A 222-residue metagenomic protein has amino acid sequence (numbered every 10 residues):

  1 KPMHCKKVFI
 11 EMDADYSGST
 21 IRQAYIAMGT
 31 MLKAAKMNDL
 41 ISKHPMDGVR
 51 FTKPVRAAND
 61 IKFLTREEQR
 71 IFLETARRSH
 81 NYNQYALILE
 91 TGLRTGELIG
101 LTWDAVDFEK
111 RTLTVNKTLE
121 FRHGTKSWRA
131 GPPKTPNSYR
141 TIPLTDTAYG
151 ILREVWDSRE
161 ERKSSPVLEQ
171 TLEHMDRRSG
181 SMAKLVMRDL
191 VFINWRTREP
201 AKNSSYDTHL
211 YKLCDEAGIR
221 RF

Functional and structural regions predicted by a protein language model:
K1-L40, R198-Y206, G218-F222: N-terminal core-binding DNA-recognition domain of tyrosine site-specific recombinases/integrases
M3-K7, F63, E67, I71 (+2 more regions): Generic alpha-helical secondary structure signal
C5, M28-M31, D39, V49 (+5 more regions): Conserved hydrophobic/aromatic pocket- or pore-lining residues that grip, position, or stack substrates in active sites
K7, I26, T30, D146 (+4 more regions): Generic recognition of well-ordered alpha-helical segments within structured catalytic/regulatory domains
G18, R22-A24, M37-L101, F108-E109 (+5 more regions): Basic, Lys/Arg- and aromatic-enriched nucleic-acid-binding interface segment
G18, R70, E74-S79, T91 (+3 more regions): Short, basic (Lys/Arg/His-rich) helix/loop patches that form interaction surfaces in the mid-to-C-terminal regions
A105-T112, K202, R220-R221: Short, polar N-cap/turn motifs at the start of nucleic acid-interacting alpha helices
T114-D146, L152-R153: Extended, highly charged linker/hinge segments and catalytic-adjacent loops that couple domains and form adaptable
